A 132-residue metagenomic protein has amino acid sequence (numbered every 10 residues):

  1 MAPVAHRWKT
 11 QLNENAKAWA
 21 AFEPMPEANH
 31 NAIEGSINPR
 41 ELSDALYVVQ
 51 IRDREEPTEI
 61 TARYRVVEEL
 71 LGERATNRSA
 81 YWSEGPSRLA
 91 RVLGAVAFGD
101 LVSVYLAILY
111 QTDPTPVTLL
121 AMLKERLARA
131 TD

Functional and structural regions predicted by a protein language model:
M1-D132: A SIS-like phosphosugar-recognition module
